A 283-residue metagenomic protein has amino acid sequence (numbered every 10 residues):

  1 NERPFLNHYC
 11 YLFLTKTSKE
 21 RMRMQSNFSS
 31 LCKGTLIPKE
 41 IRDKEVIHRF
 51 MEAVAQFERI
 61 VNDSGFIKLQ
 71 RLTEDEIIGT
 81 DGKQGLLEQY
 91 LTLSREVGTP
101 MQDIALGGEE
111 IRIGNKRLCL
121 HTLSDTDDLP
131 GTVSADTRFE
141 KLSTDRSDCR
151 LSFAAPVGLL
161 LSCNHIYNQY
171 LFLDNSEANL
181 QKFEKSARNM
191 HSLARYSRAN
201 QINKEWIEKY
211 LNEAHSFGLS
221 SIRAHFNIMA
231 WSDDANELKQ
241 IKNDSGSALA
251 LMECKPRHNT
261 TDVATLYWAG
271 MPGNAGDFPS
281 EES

Functional and structural regions predicted by a protein language model:
N1-E282: Extended, folded cores of ATP/NTP-driven motor/assembly subunits in large transport and secretion machines
